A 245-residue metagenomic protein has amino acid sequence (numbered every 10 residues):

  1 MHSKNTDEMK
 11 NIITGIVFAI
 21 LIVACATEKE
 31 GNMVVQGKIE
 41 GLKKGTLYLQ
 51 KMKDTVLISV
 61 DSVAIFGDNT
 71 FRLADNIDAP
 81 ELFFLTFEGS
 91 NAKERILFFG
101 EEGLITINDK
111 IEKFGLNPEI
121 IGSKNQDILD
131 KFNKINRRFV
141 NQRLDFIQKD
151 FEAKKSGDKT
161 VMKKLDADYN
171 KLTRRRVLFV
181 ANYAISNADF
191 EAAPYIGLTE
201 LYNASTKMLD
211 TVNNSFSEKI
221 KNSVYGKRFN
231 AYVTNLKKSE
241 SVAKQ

Functional and structural regions predicted by a protein language model:
M1-D7, K43, M52, N222-S223 (+2 more regions): Generic detector of bulky aromatic hydrophobic side chains
M1-G37, G41, Q245: Bacterial Sec-dependent N-terminal signal peptides
G15, S59, T199: Short, flexible active-site loop motifs that bind/organize anionic cofactors or intermediates
A26-E112: Start-of-domain marker
I77-L82, F87-F229, V233-L236, A243: Preference for long, solvent-exposed alpha-helical segments and helix-linker "stalks"
